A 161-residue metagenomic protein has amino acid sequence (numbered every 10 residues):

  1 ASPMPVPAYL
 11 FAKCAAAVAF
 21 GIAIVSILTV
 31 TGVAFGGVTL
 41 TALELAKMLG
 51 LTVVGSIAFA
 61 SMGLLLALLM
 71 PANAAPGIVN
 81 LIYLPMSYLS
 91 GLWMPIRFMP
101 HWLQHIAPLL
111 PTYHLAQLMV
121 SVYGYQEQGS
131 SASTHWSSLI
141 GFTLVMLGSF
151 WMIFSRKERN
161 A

Functional and structural regions predicted by a protein language model:
A1-P5: Short helix-to-coil transition segments within interhelical loops that connect adjacent transmembrane helices
V6-N80, G129-I140, L144-W151: Alpha-helical transmembrane segments and their short interhelical loops
K13, R156-R159: Basic side chains
A17-V18, M86, Y123: Residue-level detector of secondary-structure transition/capping positions
V25-S26, L84, H114-Q117: Generic alpha-helical secondary structure signal
V38-T39, S90-V145, I153, N160: Membrane-interfacial helix-loop-helix junctions in multi-pass membrane proteins
I82-L89: Small-residue-rich segments of transmembrane alpha-helices in multi-pass membrane proteins, especially helix faces
